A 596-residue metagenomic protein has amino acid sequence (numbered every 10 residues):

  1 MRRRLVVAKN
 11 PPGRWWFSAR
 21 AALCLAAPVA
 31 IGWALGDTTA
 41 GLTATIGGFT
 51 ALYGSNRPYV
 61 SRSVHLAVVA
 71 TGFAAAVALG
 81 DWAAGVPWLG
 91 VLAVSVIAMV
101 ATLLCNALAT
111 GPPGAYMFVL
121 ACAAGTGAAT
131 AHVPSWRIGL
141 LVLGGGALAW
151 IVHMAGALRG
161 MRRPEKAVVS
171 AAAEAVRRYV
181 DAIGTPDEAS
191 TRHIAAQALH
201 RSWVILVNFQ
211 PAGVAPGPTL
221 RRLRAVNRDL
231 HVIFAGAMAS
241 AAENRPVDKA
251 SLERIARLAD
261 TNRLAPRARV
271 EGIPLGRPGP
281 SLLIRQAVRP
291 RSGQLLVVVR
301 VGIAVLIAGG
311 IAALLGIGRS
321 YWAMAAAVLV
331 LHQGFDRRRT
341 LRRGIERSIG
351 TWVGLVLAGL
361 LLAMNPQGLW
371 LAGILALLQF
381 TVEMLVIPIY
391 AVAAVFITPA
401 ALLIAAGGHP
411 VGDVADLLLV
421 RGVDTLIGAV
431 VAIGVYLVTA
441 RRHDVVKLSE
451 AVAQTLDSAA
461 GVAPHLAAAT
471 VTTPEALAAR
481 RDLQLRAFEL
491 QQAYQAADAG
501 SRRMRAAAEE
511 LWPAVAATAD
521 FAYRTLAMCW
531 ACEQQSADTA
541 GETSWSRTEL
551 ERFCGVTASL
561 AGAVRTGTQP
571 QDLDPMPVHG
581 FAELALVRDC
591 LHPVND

Functional and structural regions predicted by a protein language model:
M1-A22, A34, G54-R57, L108 (+7 more regions): Long, hydrophobic alpha-helical segments that serve as membrane-spanning/inserting helices
M1-F118, C122, T126-G146, E253-V395 (+8 more regions): Alpha-helical transmembrane segments and their membrane-interface boundaries that form or gate the permeation pathway
L148-A155, V435: Transmembrane alpha-helices and immediately adjacent membrane-cytoplasm interface residues in multi-pass integral
A155-A167, V438-S449: Juxtamembrane/interface segments at transmembrane-helix termini
A415-D498: Long, amphipathic alpha-helical stalk/connector segments used for oligomerization, subunit docking, or mechanical
